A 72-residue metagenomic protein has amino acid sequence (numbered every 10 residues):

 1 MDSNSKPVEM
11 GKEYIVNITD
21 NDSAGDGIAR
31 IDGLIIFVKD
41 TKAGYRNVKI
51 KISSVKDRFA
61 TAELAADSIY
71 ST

Functional and structural regions predicted by a protein language model:
M1-T72: SAM-dependent transferase fold signal centered on methyltransferase-like domains, encompassing both Class I
